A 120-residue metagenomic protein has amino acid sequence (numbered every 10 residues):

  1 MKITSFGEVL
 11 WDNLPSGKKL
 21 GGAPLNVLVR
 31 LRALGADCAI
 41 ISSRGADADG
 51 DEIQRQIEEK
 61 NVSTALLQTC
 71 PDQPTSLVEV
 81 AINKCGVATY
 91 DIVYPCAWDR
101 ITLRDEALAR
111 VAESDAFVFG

Functional and structural regions predicted by a protein language model:
M1-K18: Positively charged, low-complexity intrinsically disordered leader regions
S5-E8, L31-D37, E113-D115: A short alpha-helix capping/helix-coil boundary motif
F6, K19-A23, D99-L103: Short secondary-structure boundary/capping elements
V9, A23-P24, D47: Gly/Ser/Thr-rich beta-alpha loop segments that engage phosphate groups in nucleotides
N13, L34, K60: Change "in soluble alpha/beta enzymes" to "in soluble alpha/beta proteins
K18-L34: Short catalytic helix/loop segments, enriched in acidic residues and glycine and frequently bearing histidine
D37, I41-F119: Conserved N-terminal subdomain of the carbohydrate kinase-like
